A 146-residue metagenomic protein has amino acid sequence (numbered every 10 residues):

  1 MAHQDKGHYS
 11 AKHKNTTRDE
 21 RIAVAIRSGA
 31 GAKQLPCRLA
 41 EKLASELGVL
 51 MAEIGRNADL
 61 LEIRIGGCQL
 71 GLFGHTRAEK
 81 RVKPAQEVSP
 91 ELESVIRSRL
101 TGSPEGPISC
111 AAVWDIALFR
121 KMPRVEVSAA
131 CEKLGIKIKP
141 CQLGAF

Functional and structural regions predicted by a protein language model:
M1-F146: Long, charge-rich, low-complexity intrinsically disordered regions
